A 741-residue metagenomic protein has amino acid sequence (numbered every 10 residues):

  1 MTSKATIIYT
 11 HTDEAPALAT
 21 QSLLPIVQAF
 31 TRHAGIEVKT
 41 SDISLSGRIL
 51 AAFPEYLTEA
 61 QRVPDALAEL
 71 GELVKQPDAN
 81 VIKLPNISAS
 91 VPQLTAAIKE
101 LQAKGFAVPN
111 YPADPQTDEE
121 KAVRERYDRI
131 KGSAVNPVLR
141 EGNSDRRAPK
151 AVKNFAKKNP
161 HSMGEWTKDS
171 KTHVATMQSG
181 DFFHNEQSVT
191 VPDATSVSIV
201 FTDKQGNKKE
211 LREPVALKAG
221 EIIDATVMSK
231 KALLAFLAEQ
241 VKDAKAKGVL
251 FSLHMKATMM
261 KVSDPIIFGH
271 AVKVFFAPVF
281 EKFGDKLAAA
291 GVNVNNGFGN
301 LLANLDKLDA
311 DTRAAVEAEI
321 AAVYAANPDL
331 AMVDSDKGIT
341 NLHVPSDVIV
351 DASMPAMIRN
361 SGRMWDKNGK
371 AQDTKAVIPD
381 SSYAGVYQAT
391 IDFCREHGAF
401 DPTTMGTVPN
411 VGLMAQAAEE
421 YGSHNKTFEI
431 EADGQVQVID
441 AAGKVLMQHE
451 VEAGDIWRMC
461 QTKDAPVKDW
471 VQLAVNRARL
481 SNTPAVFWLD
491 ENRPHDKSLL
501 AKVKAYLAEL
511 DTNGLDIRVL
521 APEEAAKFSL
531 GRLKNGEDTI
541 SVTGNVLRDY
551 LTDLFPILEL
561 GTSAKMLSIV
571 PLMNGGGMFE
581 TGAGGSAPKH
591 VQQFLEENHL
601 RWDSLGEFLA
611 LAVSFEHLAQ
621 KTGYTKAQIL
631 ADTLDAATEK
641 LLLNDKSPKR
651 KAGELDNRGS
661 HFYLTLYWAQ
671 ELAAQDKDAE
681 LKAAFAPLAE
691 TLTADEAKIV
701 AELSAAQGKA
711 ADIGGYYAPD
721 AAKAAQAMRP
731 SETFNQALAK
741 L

Functional and structural regions predicted by a protein language model:
T2-G269, P278-K502, Y506, L510-R658 (+4 more regions): Extended, well-ordered protein cores
T638, N644-G659, P687, K709-I713 (+2 more regions): Terminal, compositionally biased segments used for targeting/anchoring and flexible tails
A673-D676: Ligand-binding pocket scaffold of soluble enzyme catalytic domains
D678-L681, A705: Membrane-interacting alpha-helical segments
K682-E690: Short, charged, amphipathic alpha-helical segments
V700-Y717: A glycine-biased, small/acidic residue-tolerant capping/turn segment at secondary-structure junctions
P719-L741: C-terminal accessory extensions/subdomains outside the catalytic/core fold
